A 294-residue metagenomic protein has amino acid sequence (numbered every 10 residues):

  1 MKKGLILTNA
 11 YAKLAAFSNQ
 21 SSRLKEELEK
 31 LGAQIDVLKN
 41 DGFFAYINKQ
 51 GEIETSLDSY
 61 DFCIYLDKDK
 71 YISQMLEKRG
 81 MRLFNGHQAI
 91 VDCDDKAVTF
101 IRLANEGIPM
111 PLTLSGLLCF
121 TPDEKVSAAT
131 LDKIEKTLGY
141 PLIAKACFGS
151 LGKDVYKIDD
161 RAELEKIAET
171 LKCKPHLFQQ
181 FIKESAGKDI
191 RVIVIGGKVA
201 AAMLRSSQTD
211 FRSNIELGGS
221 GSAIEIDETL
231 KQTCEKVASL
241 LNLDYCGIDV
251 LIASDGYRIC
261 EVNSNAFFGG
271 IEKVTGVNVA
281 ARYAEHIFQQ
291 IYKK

Functional and structural regions predicted by a protein language model:
K2-A10, L14-A15, S21, I90-G187 (+1 more regions): Active-site nucleotide/adenylate-binding loops and adjacent lid/helix of ATP-dependent enzymes
A10-P122: Conserved N-proximal alpha/beta basic substrate-recognition cap immediately N-terminal to, or forming the N-lobe
L66-K70, K183-E184, D244: Short beta->alpha connector loops
N85, V194-I195, I252: Generic beta-strand structural signal
L142, A200-A201, C246, R258-C260: Protein kinase-like catalytic core scaffold
L151-V237, L241: Phosphate-binding site of ATP-dependent enzymes
E225, S239, I252-K294: C-terminal active-site "lid" helix and adjoining low-complexity regulatory extension at the edge of ATP-using catalytic
D249: Nucleotide-cofactor and metal-assisted catalytic machinery
